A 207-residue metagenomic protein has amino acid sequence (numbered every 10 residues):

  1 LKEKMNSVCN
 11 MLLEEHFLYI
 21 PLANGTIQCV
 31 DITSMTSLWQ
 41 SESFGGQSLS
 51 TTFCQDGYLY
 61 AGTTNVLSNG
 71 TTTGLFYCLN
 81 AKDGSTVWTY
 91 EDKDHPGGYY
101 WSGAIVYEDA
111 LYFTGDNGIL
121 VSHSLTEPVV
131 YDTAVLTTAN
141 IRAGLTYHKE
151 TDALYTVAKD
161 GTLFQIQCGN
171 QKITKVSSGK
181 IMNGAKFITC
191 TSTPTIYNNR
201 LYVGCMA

Functional and structural regions predicted by a protein language model:
L1-V8, L12-A207: Extracytoplasmic/lumenal domain signature
